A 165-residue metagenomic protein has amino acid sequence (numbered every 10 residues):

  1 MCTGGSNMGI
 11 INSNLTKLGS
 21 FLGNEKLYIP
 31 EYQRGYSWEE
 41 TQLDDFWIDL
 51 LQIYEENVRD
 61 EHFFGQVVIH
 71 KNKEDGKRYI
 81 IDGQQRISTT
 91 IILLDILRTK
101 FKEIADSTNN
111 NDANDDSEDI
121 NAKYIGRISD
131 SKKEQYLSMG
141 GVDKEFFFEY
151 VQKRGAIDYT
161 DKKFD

Functional and structural regions predicted by a protein language model:
C2-D165: Glycine- and hydrophobic-rich flexible loops that cap the catalytic core of alpha/beta enzyme folds
